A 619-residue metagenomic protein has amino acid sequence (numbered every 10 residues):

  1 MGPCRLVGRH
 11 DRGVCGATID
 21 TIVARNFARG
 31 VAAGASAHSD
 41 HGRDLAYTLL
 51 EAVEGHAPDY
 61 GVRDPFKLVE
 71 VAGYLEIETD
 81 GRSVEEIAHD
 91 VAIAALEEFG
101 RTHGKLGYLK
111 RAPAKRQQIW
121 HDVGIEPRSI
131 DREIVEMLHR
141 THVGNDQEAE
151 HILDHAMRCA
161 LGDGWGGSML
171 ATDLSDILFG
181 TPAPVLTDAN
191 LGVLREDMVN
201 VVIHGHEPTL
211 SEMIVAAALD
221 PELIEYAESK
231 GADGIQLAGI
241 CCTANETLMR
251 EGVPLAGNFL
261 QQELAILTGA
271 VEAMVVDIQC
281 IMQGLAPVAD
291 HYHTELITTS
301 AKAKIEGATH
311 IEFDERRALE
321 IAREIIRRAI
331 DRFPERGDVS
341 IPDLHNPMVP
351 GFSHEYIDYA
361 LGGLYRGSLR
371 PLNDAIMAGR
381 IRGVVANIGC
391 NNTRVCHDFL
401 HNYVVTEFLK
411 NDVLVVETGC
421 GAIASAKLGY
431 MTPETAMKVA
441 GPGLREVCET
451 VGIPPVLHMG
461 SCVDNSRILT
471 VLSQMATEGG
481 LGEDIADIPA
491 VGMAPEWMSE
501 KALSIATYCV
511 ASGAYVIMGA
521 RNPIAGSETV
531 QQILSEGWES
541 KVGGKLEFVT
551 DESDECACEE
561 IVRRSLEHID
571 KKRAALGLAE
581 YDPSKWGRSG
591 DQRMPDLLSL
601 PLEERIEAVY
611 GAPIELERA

Functional and structural regions predicted by a protein language model:
M1-A619: Anaerobic metallocofactor- and corrinoid-dependent redox/one-carbon enzyme cores, especially those from methanogenesis
